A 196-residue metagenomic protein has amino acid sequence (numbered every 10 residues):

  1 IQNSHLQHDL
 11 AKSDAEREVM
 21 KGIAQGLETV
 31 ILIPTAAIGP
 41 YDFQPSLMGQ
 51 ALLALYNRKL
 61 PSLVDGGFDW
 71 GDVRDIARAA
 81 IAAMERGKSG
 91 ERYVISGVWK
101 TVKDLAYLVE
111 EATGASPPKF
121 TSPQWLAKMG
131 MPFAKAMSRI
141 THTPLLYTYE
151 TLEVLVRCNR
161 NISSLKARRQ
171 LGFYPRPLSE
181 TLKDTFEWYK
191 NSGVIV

Functional and structural regions predicted by a protein language model:
I1-N3, A51-G71, D75, G87: A conserved pocket-lining segment of Rossmann-fold NAD(P)-dependent short-chain dehydrogenase/reductase
Q2-H5, Q25: His/Asp/Glu-rich metal-coordinating catalytic cores of metallo-dependent phosphodiesterases/hydrolases acting on
S4-E16, S46-G49, G66-G71: Short-chain dehydrogenase/reductase
L10, G71-R74, K100, I162 (+1 more regions): Residue-level signal for the nucleotide or nucleotide-sugar donor/cofactor binding architecture
S13-M20, R78: Conserved active-site helix of classical SDR/Rossmann-fold NAD(P)-dependent CH-OH oxidoreductases
R17-P40: Conserved beta-loop-beta element that borders a ligand/cofactor-binding pocket
L60-V64, V73, Q124-Q170: A hydrophobic C-terminal alpha-helical subdomain
A79-L146, S164, P177-V196: Mid/C-terminal beta-alpha module of Rossmann-like enzyme folds, strongest in SDR-family dehydrogenases/epimerases
